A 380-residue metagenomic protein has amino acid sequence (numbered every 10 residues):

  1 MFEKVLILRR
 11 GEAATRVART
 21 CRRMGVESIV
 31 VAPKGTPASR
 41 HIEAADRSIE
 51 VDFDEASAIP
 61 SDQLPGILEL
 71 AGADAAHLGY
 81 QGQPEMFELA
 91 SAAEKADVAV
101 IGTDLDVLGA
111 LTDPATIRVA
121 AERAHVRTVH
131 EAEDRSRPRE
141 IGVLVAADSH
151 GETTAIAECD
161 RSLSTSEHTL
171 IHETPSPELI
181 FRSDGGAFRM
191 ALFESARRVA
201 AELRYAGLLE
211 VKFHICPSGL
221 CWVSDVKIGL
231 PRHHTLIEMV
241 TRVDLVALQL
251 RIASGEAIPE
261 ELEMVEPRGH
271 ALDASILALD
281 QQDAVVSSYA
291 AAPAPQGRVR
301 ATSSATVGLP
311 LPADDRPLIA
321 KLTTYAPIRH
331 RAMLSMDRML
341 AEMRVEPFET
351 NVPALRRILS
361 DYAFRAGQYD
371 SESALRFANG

Functional and structural regions predicted by a protein language model:
K4-K34, A45-E50, A56-A58, E69-A71 (+5 more regions): ATP-dependent carboxylate activation and anion-phosphoryl transfer catalytic cores that bind Mg-ATP to form
T36-R40: Short, charged/polar "capping" segments at the starts of alpha-helices and the immediately preceding loops
D74-Y80: Periplasmic-binding protein-like
